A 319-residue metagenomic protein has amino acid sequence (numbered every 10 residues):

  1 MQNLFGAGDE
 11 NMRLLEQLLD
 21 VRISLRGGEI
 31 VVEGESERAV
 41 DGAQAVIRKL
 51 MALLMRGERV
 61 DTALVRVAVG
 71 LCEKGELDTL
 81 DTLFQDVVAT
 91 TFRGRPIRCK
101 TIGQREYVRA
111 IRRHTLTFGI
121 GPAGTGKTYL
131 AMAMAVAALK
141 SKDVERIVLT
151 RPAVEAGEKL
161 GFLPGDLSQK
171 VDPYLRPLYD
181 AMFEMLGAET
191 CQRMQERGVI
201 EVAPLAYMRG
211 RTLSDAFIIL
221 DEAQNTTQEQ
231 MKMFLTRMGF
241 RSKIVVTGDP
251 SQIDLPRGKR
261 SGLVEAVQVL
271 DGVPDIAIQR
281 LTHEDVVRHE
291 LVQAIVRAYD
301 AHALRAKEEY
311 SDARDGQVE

Functional and structural regions predicted by a protein language model:
Q2-Q17: Short amphipathic alpha-helix segments
L4, G42-A43, M231-F234: Hydrophobic side chains in well-ordered alpha-helices
L4, V46, A68-C72, L83 (+4 more regions): Residues that form generic nucleotide/phosphate-binding pockets
N11, A39, R288: Short phosphate-engaging motifs
E16-S24: A short, structured beta-strand/loop element
S24-F84: Interdomain "pre-motor" coupling segment immediately N-terminal to P-loop NTPase/helicase cores
E29, F92-Q104, A110-L220, Q224-E319: Conserved helicase motor core of SF1/SF2 NTP-dependent helicases
K74-C99, Q104-R105: P-loop NTP-binding catalytic core
